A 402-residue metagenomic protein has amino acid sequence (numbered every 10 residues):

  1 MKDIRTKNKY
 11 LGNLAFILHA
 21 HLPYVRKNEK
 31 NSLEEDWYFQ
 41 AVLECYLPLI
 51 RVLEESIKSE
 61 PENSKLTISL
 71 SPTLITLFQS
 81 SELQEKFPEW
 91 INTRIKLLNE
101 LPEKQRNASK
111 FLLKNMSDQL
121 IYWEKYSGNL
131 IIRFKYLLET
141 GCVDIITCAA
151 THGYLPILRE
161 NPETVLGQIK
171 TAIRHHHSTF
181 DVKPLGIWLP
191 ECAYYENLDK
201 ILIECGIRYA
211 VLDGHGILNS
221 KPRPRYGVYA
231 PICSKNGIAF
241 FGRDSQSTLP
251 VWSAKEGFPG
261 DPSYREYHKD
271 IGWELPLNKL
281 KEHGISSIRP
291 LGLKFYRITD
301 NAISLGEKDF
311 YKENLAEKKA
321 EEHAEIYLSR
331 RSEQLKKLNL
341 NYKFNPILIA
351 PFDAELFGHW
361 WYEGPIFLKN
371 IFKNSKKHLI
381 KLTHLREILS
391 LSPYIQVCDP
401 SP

Functional and structural regions predicted by a protein language model:
I4-S64, L70-N107, K114-S117, P222-P402: Active-site and substrate-binding clefts of carbohydrate-active enzymes
R5-Y10, E54-E62, E89, G128-I146 (+4 more regions): Acidic (Asp/Glu)-rich catalytic clusters
C45-V52, S56, Y126, L130-L137 (+5 more regions): Alpha-helical packing segments of well-folded alpha/beta enzyme cores
S69-L74, A149-T151, G186-Y195, H215 (+1 more regions): Short, solvent-exposed turn/loop segments enriched in Gly/Ser/Thr/Pro and often Arg
E100-L185: Well-ordered mid-protein domain cores that form the structural environment of catalytic cofactors
Y154, I207-S220, K381-R386: His/Asp/Glu-enriched short active-site or ligand-binding loop at hydrolase and phosphoryl-transfer sites
T164-L189, R330-I349: CE4/NodB-like, metal-dependent polysaccharide N-deacetylase domain that modifies extracellular/periplasmic N-acetylated
A193, L198-R208, R223-R225, G237: Hydrophobic, small-residue-rich alpha-helical packing segments that form membrane-like cores
